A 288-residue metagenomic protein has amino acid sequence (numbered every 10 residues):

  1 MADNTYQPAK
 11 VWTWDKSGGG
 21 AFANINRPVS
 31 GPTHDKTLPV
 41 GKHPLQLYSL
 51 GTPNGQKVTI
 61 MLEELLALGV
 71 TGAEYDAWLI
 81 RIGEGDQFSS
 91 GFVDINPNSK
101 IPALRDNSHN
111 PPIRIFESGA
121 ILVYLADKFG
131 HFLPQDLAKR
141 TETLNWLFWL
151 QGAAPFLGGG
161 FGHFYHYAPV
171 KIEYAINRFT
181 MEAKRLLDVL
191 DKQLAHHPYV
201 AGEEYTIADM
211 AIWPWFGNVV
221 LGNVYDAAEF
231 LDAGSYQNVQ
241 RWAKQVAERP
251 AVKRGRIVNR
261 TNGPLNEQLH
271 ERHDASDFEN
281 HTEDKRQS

Functional and structural regions predicted by a protein language model:
M1-N177, M181-K184, H281-S288: GST-like domain detector, emphasizing the conserved glutathione-binding G-site in the N-terminal thioredoxin-like
A2-D3, P134, A138, N145-P250: GST-like fold's C-terminal all-alpha helical module
A21-A23, R260-S288: Acidic/histidine-enriched, glycine/proline-rich intrinsically disordered or flexible terminal extensions
R81, I207, N259: Short, solvent-exposed turn/loop segments enriched in Gly/Ser/Thr/Pro and often Arg
D94, E248, I257-V258: Phosphate-coordinating loops and pocket residues in cytosolic domains that bind phosphorylated ligands
K253-R254: C-terminal anion-handling pockets and recognition modules
